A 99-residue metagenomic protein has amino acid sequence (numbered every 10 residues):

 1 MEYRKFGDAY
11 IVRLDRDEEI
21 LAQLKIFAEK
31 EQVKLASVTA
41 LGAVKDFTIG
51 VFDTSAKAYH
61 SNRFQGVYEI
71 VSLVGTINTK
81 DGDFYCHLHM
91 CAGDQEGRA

Functional and structural regions predicted by a protein language model:
M1-H87, C91-A99: N-terminal intrinsically disordered, cationic/polar leader segments that include organellar targeting peptides
